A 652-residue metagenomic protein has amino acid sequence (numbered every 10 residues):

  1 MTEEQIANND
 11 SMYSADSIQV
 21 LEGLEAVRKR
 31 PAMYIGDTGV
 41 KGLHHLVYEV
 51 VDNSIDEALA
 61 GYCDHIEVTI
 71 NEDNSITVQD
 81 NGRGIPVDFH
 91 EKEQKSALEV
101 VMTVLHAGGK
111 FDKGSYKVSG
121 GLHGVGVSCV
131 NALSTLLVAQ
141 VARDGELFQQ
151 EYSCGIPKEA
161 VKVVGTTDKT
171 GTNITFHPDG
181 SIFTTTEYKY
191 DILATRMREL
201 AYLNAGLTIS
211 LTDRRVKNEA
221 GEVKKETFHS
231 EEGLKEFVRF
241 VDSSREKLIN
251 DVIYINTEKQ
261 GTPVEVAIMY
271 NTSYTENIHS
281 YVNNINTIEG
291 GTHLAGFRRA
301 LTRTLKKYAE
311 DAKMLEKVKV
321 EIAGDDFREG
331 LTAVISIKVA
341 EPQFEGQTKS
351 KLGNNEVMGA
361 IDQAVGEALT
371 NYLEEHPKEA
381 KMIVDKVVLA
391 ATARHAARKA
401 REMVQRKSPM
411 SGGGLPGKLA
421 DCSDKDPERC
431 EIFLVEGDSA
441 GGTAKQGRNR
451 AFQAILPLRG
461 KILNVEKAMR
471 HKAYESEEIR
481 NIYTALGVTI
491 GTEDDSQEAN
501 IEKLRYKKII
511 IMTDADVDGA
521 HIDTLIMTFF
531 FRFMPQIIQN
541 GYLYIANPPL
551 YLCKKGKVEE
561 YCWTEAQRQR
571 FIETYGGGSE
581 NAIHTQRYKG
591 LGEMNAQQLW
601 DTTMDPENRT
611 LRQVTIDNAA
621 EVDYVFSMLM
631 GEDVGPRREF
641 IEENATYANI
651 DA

Functional and structural regions predicted by a protein language model:
M1-S14, L24, Y48, D56-A58 (+13 more regions): GHKL-family ATPase ATP-binding module
D16-K29: Mature N-terminal segment immediately following signal peptide/propeptide cleavage in secreted/periplasmic
K29-Y48: Conserved short strand/loop->alpha-helix "switch" segment adjacent to the catalytic nucleotide/phosphoryl-transfer site
G84-F89: A short glycine-centered beta->alpha linker in the GHKL/HATPase_c
H90-E91, L98: Short adenine-binding "F-helix/F-box" segment of the Bergerat
T392-S411, D426-E431, G442, Q446-R448 (+2 more regions): C-terminal interaction appendages of subunits in large macromolecular complexes
